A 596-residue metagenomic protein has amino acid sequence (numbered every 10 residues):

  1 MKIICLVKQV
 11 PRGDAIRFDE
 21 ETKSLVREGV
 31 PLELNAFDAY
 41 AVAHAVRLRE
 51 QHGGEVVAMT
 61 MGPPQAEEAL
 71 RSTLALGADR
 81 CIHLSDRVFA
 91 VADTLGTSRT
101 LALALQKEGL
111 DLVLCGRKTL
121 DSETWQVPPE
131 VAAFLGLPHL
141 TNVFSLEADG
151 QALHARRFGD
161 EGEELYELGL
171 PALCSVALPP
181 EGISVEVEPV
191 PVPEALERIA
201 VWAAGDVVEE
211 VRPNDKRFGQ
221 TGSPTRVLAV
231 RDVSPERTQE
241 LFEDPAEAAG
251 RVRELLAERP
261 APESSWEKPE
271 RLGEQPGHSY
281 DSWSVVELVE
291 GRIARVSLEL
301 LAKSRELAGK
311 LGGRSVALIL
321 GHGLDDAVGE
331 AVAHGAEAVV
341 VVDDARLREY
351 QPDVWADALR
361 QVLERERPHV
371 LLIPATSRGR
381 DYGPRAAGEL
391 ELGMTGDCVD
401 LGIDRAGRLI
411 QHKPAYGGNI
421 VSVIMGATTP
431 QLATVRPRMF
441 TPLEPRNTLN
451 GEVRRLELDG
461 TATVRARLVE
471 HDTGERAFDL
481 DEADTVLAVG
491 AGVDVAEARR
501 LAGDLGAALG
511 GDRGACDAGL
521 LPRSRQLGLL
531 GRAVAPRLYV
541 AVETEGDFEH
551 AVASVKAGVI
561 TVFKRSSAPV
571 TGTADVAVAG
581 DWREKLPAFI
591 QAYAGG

Functional and structural regions predicted by a protein language model:
M1-G596: N-terminal glycine-rich FAD/FM-binding segment characteristic of electron-transfer flavoproteins
